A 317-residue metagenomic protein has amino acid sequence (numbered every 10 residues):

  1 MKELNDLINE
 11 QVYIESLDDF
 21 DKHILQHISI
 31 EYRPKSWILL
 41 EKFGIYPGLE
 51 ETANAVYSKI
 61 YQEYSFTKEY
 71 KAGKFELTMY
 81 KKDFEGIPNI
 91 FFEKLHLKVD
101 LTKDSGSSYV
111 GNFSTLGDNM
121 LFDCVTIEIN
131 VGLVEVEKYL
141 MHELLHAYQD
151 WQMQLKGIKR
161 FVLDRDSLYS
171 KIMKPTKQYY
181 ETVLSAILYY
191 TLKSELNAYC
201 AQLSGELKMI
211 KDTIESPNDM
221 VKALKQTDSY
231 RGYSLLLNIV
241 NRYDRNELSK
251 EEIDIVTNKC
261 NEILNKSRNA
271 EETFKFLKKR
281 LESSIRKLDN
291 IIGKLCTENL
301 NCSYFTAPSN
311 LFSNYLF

Functional and structural regions predicted by a protein language model:
M1-E15, F312-F317: Enriched but not universal
S16, H23-I24, R33-W37, F43-G44 (+1 more regions): Long, well-structured alpha-helical subdomains associated with metal-dependent extracellular/ecto-lumenal hydrolases
D18-L121, G132: Auxiliary, metal-adjacent structural segments of Zn-dependent hydrolase domains
Q26-H27, Y148-W151, N218: Structural signature of transmembrane alpha-helix termini at the membrane-water interface
C124-L140: Short pre-active-site segment immediately N-terminal to the catalytic Zn-binding motif
V134, D150-L184: Post-HEXXH active-site segment of zinc metalloproteases
K138-W151, A198: Active-site recognition of the HExxH zinc-binding catalytic motif
